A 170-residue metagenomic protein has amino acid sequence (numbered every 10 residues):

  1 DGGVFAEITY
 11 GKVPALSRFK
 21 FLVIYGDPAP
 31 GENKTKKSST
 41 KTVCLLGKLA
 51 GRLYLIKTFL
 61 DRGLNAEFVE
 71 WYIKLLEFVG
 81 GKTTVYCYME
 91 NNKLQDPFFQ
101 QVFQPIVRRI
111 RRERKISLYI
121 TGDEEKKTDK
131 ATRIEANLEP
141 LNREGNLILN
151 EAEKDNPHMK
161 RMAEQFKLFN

Functional and structural regions predicted by a protein language model:
D1-P28: ATPase catalytic-site recognition across NTP-hydrolyzing enzymes
E7, G31, I106-V107: Short regulatory "switch" loops immediately downstream of catalytic or recognition motifs within protein catalytic
G11-S17, E32-K37, K74-G81: Short, conserved, surface-exposed binding loops centered on an aromatic residue
V13-R18, G47-L53: Flexible internal linker/loop segments at domain or repeat junctions
I24-Y25, L45, Y88: Structured core elements
G26-V43: An active-site-proximal beta-strand-loop segment
P28-E32, F59, N170: Short, well-ordered turn and helix-capping elements at secondary-structure junctions
L49-F169: Mg2+-dependent endonuclease catalytic cores in nucleic-acid-processing enzymes, primarily RNase H-like
